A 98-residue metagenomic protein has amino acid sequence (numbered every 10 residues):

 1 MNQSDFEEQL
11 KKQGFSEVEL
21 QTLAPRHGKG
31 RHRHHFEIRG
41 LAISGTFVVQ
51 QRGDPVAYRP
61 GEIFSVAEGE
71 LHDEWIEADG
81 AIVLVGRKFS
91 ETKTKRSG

Functional and structural regions predicted by a protein language model:
E17-H34, E68: Conserved short histidine dyad/triad with adjacent acidic residue
P25, H35, D54, E70-L71 (+1 more regions): A generic "binding-loop/recognition-motif" signal
R33-V49: Short, conserved beta-strand element in jelly-roll/cupin
R52-G69: Short acidic-glycine-tyrosine-enriched beta hairpin
E68-K93: Ligand-binding loop in jelly-roll beta-barrel domains
